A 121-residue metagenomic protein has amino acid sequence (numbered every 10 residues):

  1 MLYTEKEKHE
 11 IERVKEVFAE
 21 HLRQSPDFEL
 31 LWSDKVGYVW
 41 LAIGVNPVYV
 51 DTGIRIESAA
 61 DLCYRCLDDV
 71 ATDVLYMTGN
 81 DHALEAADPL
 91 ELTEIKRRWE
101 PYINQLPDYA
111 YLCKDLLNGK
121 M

Functional and structural regions predicted by a protein language model:
M1-F28: Negatively charged, low-complexity tracts enriched in Asp/Glu with abundant Ser/Thr
M1-L2, L117-M121: Short intrinsically disordered terminal tails
S25, D34-K35: Short, well-ordered loop/turn elements at secondary-structure boundaries
K35-L106: Acidic, low-complexity, intrinsically disordered interaction modules
L106, A110-C113: Generic L/I/V-rich hydrophobic alpha-helical segments across diverse proteins
